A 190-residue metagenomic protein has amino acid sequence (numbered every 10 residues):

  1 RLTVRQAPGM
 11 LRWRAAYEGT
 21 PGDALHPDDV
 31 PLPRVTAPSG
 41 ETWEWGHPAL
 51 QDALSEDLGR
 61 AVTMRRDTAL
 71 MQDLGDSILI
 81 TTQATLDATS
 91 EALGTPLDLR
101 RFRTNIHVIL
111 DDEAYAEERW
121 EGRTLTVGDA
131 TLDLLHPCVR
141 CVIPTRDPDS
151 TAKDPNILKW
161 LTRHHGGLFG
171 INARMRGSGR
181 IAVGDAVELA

Functional and structural regions predicted by a protein language model:
R1-A190: Metal-cofactor-dependent catalytic cores
